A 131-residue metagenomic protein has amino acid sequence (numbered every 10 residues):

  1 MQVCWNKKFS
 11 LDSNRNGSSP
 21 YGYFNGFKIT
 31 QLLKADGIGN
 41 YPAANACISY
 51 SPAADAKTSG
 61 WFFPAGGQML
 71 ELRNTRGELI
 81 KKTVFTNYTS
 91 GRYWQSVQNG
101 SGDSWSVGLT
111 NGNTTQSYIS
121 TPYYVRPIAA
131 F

Functional and structural regions predicted by a protein language model:
M1-F62, G66-G67, E71-T75: Short aromatic-cysteine micro-motif
N40, Y50, G66-F131: C-terminal, surface-exposed recognition/capping segments
